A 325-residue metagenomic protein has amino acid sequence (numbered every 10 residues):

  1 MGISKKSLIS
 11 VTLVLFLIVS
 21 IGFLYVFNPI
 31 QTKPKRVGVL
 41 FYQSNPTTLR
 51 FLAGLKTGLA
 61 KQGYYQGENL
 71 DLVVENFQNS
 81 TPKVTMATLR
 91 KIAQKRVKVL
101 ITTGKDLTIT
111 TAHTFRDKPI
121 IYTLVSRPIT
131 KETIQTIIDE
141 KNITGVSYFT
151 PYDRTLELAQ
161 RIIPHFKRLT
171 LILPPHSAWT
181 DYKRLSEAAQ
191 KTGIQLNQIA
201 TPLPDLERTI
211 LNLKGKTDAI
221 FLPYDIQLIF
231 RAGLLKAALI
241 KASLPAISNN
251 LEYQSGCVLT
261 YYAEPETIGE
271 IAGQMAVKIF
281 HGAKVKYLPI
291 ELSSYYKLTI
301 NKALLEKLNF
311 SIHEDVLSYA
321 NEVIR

Functional and structural regions predicted by a protein language model:
G2-R325: Short hydrophobic alpha-helices and adjacent helix-cap/hinge residues
